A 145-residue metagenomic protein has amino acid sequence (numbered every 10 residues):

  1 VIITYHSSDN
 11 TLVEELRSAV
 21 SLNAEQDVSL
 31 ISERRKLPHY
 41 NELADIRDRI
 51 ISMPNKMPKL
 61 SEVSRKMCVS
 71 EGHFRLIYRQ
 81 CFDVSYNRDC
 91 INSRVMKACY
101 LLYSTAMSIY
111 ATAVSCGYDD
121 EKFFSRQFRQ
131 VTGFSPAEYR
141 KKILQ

Functional and structural regions predicted by a protein language model:
V1-T4, F123: Generic protein-terminus/edge-of-domain signal
I3-D48, S52, S61-M67, Q80-R88 (+1 more regions): Short, Lys/Arg-enriched, Trp-marked, Pro/Gly-tolerant hinge/linker segments that flank
L22, Q26, N55-K56, S108 (+1 more regions): A general structural signal for well-ordered secondary-structure junctions
E33, R126-Q145: …primarily DNA-binding HTH/wHTH and HhH modules…
D48-S52, M57, S61, Q80-K122 (+1 more regions): Terminal helix-turn-helix DNA-binding modules in bacterial transcription factors
K66, S70-E71, D119-D120: Short coil turns linking two alpha-helices in DNA-binding domains
F74, Y78, F123-F124, F128: Short hydrophobic/aromatic patch on the recognition helix
